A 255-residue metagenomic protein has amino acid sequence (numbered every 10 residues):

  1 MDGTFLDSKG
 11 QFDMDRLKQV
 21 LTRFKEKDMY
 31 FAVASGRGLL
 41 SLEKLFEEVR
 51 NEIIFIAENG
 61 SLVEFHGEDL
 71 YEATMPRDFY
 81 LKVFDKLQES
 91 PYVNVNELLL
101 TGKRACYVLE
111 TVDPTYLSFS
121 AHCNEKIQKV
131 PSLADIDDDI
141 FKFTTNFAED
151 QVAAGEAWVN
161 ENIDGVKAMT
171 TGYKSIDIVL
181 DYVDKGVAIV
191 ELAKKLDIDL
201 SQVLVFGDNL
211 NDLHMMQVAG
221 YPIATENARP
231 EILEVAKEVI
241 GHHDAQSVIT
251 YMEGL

Functional and structural regions predicted by a protein language model:
M1-G10, V33, M216: Asp-based phosphoryl-transfer active-site loop
M14-P114: Active-site phosphate-binding/coordination module
F24, N59, F143, M216 (+2 more regions): Residue-level signal for inorganic ion chemistry
D28-A32, N51-I53, F141-K142, S201-Q202 (+1 more regions): Short active-site oxyanion
S41-K44, A154, A188, H214-M215 (+2 more regions): Phosphate- and divalent-cation-binding pockets in alpha/beta enzyme and binding domains that engage nucleotide-derived
E48-N51, N59, N162-D164, V218-A219 (+1 more regions): Short, structured coil segments at secondary-structure junctions
K86, V93-F206, D212-V218, N227: Conserved acidic, metal-coordinating active-site core of Asp-based, Mg2+-dependent phosphoryl-transfer enzymes
D199, V218, P222-L255: Asp-based, Mg2+/Mn2+-dependent phosphohydrolase catalytic module
